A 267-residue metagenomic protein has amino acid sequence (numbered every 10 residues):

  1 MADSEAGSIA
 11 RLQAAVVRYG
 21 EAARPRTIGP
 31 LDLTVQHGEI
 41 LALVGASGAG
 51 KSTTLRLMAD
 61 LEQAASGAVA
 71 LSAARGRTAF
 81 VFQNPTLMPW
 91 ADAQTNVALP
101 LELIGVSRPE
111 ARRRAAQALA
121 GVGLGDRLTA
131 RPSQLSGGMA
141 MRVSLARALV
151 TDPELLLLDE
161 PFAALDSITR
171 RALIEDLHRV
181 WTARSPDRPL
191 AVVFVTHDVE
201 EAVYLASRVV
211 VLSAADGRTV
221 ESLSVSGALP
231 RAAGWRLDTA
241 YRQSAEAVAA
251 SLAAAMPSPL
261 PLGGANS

Functional and structural regions predicted by a protein language model:
A2-L12, V17-P30: A short, flexible loop at the N-terminus of ABC-type nucleotide-binding domains that lies
V44-A46: The feature captures the beta-strand-to-loop junction immediately N-terminal to the Walker
A59: Helix-to-loop junction immediately C-terminal to a conserved catalytic motif
V81, L145: Hydrophobic anchor residue at the start of the ABC signature
E102, P109-R127, H178-R179: Conserved ABC ATPase "signature" region
R131-L135, M139: Conserved ABC ATPase signature
V150-E154: A short, proline-enriched helix->beta-strand linker immediately N-terminal to the Walker B motif in ABC-type P-loop
